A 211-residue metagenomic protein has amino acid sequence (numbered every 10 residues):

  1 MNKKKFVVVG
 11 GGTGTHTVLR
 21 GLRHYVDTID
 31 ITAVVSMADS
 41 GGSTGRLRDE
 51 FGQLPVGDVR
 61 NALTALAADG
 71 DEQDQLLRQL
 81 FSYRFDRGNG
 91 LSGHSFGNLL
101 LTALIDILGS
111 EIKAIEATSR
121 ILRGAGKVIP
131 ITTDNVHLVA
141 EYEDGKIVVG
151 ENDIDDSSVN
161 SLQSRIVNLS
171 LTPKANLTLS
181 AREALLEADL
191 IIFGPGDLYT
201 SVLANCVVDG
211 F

Functional and structural regions predicted by a protein language model:
N2-F6: Extreme N-terminal starter segment of soluble prokaryotic enzymes
V7-V8, I192-G194: Structural motif
G14: Hydrophobic/small residue at the entry helix of a nucleotide-binding pocket
V18-I29: A short, Lys/Arg-enriched amphipathic alpha-helix followed by its capping loop at the start of a domain
S36-L162: Electropositive, gly/pro-rich neighborhoods at or near active sites that engage anionic ligands
V167-R182, C206-V207: Active-site glycine-rich loop that binds ribose-phosphate moieties when present
A188: An anion/phosphate-binding loop that grips the pyrophosphate of nucleotide cofactors and donors
D197-V208: Glycine/threonine-rich flexible loop motifs
